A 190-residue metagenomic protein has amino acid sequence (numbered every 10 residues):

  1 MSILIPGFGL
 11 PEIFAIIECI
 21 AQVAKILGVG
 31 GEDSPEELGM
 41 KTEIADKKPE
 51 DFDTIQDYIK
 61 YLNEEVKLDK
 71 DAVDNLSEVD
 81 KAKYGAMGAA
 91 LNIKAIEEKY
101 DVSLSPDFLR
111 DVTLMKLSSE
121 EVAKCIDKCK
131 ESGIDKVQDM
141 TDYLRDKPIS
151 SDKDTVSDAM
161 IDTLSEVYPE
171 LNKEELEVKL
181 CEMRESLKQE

Functional and structural regions predicted by a protein language model:
M1-G31: Membrane-active amphipathic alpha-helices enriched in small hydrophobic residues
A24-E174: Amphipathic, membrane-inserting segments
S165-E190: Alpha-helical oligomerization segments
